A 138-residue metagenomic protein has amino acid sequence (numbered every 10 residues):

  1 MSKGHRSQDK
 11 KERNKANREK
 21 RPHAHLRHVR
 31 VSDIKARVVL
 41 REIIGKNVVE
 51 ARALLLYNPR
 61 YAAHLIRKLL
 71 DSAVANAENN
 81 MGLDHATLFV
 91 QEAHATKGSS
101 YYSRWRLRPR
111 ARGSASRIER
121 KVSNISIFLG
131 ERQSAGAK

Functional and structural regions predicted by a protein language model:
S2-H94, N124-R132, G136-K138: Ribosome large-subunit tunnel/peptidyl-transferase-proximal elements
G98-K138: Strongly charged
